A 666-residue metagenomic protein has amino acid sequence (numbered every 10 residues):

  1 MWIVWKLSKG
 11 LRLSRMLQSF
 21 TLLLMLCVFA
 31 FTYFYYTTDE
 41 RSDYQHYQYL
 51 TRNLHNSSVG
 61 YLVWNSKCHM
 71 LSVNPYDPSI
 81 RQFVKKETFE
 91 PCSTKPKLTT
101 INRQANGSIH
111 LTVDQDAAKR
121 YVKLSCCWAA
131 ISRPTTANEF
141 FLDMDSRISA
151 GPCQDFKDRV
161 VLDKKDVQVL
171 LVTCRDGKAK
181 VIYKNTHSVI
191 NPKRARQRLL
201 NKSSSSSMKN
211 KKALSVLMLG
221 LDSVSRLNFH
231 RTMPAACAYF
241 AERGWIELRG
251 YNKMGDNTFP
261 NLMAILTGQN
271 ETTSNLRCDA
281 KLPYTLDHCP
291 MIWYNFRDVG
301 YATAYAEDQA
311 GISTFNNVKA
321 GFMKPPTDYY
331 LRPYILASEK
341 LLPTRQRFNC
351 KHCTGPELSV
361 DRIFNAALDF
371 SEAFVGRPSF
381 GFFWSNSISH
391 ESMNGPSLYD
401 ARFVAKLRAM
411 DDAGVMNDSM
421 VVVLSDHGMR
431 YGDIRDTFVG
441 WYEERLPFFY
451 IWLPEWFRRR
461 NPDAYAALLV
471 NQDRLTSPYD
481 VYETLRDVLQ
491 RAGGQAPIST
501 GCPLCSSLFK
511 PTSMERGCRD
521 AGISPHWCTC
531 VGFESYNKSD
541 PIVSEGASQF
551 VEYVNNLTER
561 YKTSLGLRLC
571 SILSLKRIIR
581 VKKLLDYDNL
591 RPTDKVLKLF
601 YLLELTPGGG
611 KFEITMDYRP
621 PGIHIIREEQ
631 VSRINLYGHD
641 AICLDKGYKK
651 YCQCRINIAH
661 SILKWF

Functional and structural regions predicted by a protein language model:
M1-Y47: N-terminal signal-anchor transmembrane helix specifying type II single-pass membrane topology of secretory-pathway
M16-F20, M25, S42-Q45, V73 (+8 more regions): A long, amphipathic alpha-helix that forms part of the scaffold/cap immediately adjacent to metal-dependent active
H46-S206: Beta-strand-enriched, solvent-exposed domains that form extended recognition/catalytic surfaces
D176-K211, Y618-I623, E628-E629, I642 (+2 more regions): Exposed low-complexity, polar/acidic, P/S/T/G-rich flexible segments that act as propeptides, protease-susceptible
P192-S203, M208-N394, D487: Active-site-proximal alpha/beta segments of enzymes that process anionic O-linked groups
D256-T273, N386, T437-A492: Substrate-binding rim/cap in mid-to-C-terminal beta-strand-loop elements of soluble/periplasmic
V318-P326, V415-D418, V422-L468, G494-S524: Histidine-centered active-site microenvironments of extracellular/periplasmic hydrolases and transferases
L489, G493-F666: Phosphate/adenylate-binding glycine loop and adjacent helical scaffold
